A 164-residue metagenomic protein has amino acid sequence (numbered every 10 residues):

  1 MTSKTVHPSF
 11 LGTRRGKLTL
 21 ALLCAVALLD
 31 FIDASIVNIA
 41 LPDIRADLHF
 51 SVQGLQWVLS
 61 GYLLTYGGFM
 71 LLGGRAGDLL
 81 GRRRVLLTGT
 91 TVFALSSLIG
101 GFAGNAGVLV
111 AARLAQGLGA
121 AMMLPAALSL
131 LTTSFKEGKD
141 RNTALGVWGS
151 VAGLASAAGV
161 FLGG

Functional and structural regions predicted by a protein language model:
T2-G164: Transmembrane-helix bundle of Major Facilitator Superfamily
